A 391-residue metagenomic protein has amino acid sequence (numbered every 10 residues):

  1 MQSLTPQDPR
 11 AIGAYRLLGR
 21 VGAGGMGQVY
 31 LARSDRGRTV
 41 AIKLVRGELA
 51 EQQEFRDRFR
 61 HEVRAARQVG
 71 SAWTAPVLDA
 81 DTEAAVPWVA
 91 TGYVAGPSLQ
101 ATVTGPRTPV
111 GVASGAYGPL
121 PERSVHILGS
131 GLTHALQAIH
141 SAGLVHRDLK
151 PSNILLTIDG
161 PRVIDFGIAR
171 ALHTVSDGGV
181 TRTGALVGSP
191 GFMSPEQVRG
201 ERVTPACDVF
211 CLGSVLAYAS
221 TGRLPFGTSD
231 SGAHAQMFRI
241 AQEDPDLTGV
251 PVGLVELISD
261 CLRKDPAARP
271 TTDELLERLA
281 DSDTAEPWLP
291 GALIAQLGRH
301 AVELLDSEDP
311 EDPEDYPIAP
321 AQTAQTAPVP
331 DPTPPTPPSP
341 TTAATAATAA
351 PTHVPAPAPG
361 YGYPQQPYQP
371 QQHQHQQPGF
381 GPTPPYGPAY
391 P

Functional and structural regions predicted by a protein language model:
M1-P313: Eukaryotic protein kinase
E286-Y390: Regulatory extensions appended to serine/threonine kinase catalytic cores
